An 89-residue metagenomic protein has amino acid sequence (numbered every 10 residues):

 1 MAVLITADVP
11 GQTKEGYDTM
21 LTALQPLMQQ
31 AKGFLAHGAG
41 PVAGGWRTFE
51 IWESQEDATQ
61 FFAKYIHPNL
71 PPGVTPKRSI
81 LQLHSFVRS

Functional and structural regions predicted by a protein language model:
M1-P68, V74-S89: Short S/T/G/P-rich N-terminal loop/turn motif that feeds into the first structured element of a domain
